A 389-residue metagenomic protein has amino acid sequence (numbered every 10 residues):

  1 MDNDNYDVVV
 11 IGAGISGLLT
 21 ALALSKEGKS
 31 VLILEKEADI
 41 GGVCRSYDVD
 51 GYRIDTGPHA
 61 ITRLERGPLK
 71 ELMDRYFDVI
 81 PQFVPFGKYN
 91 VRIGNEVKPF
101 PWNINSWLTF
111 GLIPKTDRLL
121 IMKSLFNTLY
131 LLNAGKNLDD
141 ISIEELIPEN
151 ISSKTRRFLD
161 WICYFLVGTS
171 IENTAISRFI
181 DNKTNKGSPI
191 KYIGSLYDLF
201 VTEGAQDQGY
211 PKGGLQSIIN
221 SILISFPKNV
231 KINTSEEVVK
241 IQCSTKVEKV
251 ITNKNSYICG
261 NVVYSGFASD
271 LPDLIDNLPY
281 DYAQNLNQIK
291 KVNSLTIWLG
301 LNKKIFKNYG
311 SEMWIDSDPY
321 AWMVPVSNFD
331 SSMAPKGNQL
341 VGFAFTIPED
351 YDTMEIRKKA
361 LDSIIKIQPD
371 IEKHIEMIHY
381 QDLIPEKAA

Functional and structural regions predicted by a protein language model:
Y6-I33: N-terminal Rossmann-like FAD-binding beta1-loop-alpha1 element of flavoenzymes
S25-V49: Glycine-rich FAD pyrophosphate-binding loop
Y52-A134: Dinucleotide-binding Rossmann-like beta1-alpha1 core, especially the glycine-rich loop that anchors the ADP
R75-V84, N90-F100, T155, F226-I232 (+1 more regions): Feature captures the FAD/FMN-dependent oxidoreductase FAD-binding
T109-I193: Rossmann-like flavin
Y192-V247, I251-N253: Helical element adjacent to the flavin cofactor pocket in flavoenzyme catalytic cores
T234-Q339, T346-Y351: Mid-domain catalytic core of redox enzymes that form a hydrophobic substrate pocket/lid adjacent to a catalytic redox
V326, S332-A389: Conserved flavin/dinucleotide-binding core of flavoenzymes
